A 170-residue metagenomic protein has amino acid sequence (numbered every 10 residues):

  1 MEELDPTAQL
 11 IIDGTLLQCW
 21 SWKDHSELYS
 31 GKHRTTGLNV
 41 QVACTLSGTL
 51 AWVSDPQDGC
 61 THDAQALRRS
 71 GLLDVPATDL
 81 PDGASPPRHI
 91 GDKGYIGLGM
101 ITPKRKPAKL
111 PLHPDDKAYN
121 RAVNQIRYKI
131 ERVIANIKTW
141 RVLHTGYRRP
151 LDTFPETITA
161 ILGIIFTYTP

Functional and structural regions predicted by a protein language model:
M1-P170: Short, well-ordered secondary-structure "scaffold" segments embedded in the functional core of diverse domains
